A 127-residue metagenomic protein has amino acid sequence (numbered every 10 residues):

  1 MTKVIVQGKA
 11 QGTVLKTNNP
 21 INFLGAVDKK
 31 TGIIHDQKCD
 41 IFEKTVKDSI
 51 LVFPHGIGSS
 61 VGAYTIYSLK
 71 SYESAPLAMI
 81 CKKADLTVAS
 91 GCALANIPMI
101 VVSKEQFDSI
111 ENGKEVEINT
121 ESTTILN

Functional and structural regions predicted by a protein language model:
V4-V6, A10, K16-T124: Feature captures the catalytic cores and cofactor-binding loops of soluble hydro-lyases/lyases that act on carboxylate
